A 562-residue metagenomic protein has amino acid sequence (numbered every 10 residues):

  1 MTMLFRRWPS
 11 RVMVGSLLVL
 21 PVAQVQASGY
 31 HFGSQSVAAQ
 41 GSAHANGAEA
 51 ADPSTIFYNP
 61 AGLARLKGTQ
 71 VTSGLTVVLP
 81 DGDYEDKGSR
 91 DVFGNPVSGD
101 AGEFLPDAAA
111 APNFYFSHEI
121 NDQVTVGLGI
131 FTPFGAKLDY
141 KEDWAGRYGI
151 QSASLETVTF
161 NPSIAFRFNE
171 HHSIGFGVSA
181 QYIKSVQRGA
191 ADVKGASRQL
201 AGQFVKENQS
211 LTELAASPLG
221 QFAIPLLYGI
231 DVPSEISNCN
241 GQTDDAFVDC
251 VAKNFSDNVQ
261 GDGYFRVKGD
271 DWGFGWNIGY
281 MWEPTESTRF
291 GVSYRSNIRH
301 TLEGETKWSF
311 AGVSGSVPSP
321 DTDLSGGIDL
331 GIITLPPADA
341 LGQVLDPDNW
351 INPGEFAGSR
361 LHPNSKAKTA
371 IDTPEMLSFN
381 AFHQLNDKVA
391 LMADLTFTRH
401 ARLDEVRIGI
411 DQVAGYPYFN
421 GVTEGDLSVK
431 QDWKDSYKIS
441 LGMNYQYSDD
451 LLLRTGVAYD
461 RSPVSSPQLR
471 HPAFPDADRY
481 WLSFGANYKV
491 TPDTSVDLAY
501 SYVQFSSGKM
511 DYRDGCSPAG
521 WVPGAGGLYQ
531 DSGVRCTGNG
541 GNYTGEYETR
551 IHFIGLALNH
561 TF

Functional and structural regions predicted by a protein language model:
T2-Q26: Gram-negative bacterial Sec-dependent N-terminal signal peptides
S16-A23, A61, L75, T455 (+1 more regions): Residue-level signal for alpha-helical transmembrane segments in multi-pass membrane proteins
V22, D83, G88-R90, F356-S359 (+1 more regions): An N-terminal domain-start capping segment
A23-V126, I130-T132, I164, S501: N-terminal, post-signal peptide beta-strand-biased segments of exported outer-membrane/organellar beta-barrel and other
S28-A39, A108-F562: Outer-membrane beta-barrel porins/channels
